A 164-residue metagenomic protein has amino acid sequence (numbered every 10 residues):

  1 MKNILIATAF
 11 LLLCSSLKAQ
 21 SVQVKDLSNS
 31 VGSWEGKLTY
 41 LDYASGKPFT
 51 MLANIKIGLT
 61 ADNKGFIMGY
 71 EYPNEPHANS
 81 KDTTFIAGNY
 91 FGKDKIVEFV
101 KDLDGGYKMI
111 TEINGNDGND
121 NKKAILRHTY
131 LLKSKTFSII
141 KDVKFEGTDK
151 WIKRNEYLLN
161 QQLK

Functional and structural regions predicted by a protein language model:
M1-K25: Bacterial Sec-dependent N-terminal signal peptides
Q20, L163-K164: Short, solvent-exposed mixed-charge patches
Q20-E35, T129-K133: N-terminal helix-cap/turn-to-beta initiation motif at the start of protein domains
V24, L38-R127, G147, I152-K153 (+2 more regions): Central antiparallel beta-sheet cores of small beta-barrel/beta-sandwich binding domains
K135-T148: Low-complexity, intrinsically disordered Gly/Pro/Thr-rich segments
